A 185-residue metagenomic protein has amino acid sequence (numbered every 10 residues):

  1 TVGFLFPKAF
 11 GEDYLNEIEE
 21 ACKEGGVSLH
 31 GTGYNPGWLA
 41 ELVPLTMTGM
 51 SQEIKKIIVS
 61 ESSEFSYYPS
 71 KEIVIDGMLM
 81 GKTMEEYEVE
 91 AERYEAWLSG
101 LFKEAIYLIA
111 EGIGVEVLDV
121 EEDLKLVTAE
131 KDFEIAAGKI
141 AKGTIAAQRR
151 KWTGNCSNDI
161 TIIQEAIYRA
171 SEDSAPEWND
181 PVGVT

Functional and structural regions predicted by a protein language model:
T1, L29-T32, I58-V59: General beta-strand structural signal in soluble alpha/beta enzymes
V2-L5, Y34-N35, S62: Short, ordered loop/turn segments at secondary-structure junctions
V2-S28: Rossmann-fold NAD(P)-binding glycine/threonine-rich loop
L5-P7, W38-L39, L126: Short secondary-structure capping/turn micro-motifs that flank functional sites
P7, T32-N35, Y94, L98: Glycine- and other small-residue-rich loops at beta-strand/loop junctions that grip anionic moieties
L15-E19, P44-M47, I106: Short amphipathic alpha-helical segments and helix-helix/interface helices
W38-M50: Alpha-helical support elements that line or immediately flank enzyme active sites and cofactor-binding pockets
T48-V184: Active-site-lining helix/loop region of Rossmann-like oxidoreductase modules
